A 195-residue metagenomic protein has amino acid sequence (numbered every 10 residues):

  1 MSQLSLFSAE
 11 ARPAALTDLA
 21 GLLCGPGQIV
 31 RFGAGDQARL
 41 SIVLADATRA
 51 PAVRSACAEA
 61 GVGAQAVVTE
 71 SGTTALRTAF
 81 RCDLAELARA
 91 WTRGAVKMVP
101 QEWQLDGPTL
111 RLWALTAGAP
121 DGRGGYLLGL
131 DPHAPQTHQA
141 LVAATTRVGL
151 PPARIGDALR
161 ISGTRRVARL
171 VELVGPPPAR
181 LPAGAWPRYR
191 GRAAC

Functional and structural regions predicted by a protein language model:
M1-C195: Internal intein/HINT superfamily modules and their associated LAGLIDADG
